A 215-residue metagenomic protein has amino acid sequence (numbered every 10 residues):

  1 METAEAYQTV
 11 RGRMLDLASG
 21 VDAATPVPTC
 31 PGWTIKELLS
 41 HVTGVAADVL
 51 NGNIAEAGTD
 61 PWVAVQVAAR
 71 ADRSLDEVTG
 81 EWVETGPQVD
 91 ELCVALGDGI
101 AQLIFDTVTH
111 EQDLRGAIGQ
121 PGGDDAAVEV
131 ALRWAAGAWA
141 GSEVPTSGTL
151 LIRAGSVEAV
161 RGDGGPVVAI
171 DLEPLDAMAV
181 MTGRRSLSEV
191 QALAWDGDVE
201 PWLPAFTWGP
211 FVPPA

Functional and structural regions predicted by a protein language model:
M1-T3, G20-V21, T25-P31, I54-A64 (+1 more regions): Structured surface interface patches that mediate subunit assembly and partner/cofactor docking
E2-S40, G44: N-terminal "assembly arms/tails" that initiate or stabilize quaternary assembly in self-assembling proteins
T34-I35, S74, E173: Short, structural beta-strand-to-alpha-helix junction motif
K36-V63: Conserved alpha-helical segments that form or flank metal/cofactor-binding pockets of metalloenzymes
V67-T85: A short, structured beta-strand-centered segment in the mid-to-C-terminal lobe of catalytic cores from group-transfer
